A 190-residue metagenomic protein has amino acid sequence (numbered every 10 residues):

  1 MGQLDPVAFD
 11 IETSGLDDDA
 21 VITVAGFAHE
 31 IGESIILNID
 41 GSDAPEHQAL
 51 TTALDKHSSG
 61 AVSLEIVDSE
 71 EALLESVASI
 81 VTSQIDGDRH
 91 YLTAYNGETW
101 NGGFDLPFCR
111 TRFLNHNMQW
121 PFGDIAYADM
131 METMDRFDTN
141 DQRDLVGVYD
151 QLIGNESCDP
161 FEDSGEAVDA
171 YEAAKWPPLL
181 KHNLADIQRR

Functional and structural regions predicted by a protein language model:
G2-R110: Conserved non-catalytic scaffold segment of RNase H-like nuclease domains
R89-R190: Metal-dependent phosphoesterase core characteristic of DEDDh/y 3'-5' exonuclease domains
